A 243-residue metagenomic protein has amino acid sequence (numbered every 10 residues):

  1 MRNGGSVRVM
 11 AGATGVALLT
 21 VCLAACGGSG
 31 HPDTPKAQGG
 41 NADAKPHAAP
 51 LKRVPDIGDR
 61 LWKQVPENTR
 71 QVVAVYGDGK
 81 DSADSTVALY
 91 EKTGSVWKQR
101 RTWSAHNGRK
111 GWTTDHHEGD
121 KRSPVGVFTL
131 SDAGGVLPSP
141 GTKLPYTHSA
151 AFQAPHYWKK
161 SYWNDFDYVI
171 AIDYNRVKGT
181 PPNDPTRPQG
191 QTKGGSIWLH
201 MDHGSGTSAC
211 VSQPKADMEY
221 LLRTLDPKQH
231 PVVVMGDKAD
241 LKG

Functional and structural regions predicted by a protein language model:
M1-G30: Secretory targeting and sorting signals
A17, L225-K228: Alpha-helix boundary/capping residues
L19, G27-H200, R223, K238-G243: Cell wall/extracellular polymer interaction/catalysis modules
W103, P231-V232: Extracytoplasmic/periplasmic beta-strand context in beta-sandwich domains, especially the cupredoxin/COX2 CuA-binding
Y168-I172, G195-L225, V232-V234: Active-site scaffold segments
